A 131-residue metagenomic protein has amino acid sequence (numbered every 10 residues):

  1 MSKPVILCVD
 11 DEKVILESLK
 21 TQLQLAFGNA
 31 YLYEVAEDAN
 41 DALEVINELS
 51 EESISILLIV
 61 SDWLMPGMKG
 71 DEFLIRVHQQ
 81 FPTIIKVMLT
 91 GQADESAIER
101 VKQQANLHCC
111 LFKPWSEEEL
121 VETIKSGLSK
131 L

Functional and structural regions predicted by a protein language model:
D10, D62, T90: Active-site residues of response regulator receiver
K13-V35: Two-component/phosphorelay signaling modules centered on CheY-like receiver
V35-L58: Acidic, metal-coordinating helix/loop segments flanking the phosphotransfer/catalytic sites of two-component signaling
E44, D71-T83: Short amphipathic alpha-helix used as the core "switch/output" element in two-component signaling
L57-L58, V77, T83-D94: A short, hydrophobic beta-strand element within the central beta-sheet of small alpha/beta folds
M65: Receiver (REC) domain active-site loop signature in two-component systems and cognate sites in sensor histidine kinases
E72, A93-C110: Alpha4 helix (beta4-alpha4-beta5 surface) of REC/receiver domains from two-component response regulators
W115-K125: C-terminal output helix
